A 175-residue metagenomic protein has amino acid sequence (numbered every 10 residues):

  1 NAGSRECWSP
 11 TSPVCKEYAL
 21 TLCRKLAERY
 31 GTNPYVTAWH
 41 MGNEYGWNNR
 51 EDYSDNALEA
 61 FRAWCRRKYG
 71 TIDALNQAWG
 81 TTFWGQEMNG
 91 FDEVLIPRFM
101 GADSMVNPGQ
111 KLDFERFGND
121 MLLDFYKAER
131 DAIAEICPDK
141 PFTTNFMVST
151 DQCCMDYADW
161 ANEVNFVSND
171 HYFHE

Functional and structural regions predicted by a protein language model:
A2-H174: Polysaccharide-binding and catalytic clefts of secreted carbohydrate-active enzymes
